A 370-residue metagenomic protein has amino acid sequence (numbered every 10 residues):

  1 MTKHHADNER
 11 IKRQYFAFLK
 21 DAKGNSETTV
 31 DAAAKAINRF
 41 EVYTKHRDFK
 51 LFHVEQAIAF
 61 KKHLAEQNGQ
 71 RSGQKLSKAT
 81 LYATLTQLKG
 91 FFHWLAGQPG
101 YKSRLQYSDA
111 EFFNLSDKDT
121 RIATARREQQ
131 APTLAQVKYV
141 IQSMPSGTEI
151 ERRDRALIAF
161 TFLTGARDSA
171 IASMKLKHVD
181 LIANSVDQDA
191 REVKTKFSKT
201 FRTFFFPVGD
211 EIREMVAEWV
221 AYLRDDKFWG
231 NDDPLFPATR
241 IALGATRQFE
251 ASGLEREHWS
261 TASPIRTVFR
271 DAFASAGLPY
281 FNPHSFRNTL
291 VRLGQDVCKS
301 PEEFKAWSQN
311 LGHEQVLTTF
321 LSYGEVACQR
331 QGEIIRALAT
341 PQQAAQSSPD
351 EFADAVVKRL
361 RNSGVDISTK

Functional and structural regions predicted by a protein language model:
R13-T28, A34-R126, S143-S146, R224: N-terminal core-binding DNA-recognition domain of tyrosine recombinases/integrases
Q98-Y101, T161-V186: Short, charged phosphate-coordinating catalytic segments
Y101-Y139, F197, A242-S252: Flexible interdomain linker/hinge and immediately adjacent N-terminus of the catalytic tyrosine-recombinase domain
L134, K138-D168: Basic, Lys/Arg- and aromatic-enriched nucleic-acid-binding interface segment
S173-M215, A221-K227, N231-D233: Conserved tyrosine-mediated DNA breakage-rejoining catalytic core shared by Y-recombinases
G209-L278: Active-site/catalytic core of tyrosine-dependent DNA strand-transfer enzymes
L254-Q309, H313-V316, E325: Short, basic (Lys/Arg/His-rich) helix/loop patches that form interaction surfaces in the mid-to-C-terminal regions
L311-Q346: Catalytic-site neighborhood detector that most strongly recognizes the C-terminal catalytic loop/helix of tyrosine
